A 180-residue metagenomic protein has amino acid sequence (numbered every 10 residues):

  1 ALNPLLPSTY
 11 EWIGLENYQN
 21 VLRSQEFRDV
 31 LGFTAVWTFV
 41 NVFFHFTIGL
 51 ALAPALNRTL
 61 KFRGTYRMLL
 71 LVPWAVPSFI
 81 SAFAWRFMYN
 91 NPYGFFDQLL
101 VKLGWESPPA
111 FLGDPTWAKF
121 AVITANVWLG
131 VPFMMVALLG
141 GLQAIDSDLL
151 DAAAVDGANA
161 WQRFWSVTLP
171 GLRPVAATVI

Functional and structural regions predicted by a protein language model:
A1-I180: A structural signal for multi-pass alpha-helical bundles of membrane permease subunits that mediate small-molecule
